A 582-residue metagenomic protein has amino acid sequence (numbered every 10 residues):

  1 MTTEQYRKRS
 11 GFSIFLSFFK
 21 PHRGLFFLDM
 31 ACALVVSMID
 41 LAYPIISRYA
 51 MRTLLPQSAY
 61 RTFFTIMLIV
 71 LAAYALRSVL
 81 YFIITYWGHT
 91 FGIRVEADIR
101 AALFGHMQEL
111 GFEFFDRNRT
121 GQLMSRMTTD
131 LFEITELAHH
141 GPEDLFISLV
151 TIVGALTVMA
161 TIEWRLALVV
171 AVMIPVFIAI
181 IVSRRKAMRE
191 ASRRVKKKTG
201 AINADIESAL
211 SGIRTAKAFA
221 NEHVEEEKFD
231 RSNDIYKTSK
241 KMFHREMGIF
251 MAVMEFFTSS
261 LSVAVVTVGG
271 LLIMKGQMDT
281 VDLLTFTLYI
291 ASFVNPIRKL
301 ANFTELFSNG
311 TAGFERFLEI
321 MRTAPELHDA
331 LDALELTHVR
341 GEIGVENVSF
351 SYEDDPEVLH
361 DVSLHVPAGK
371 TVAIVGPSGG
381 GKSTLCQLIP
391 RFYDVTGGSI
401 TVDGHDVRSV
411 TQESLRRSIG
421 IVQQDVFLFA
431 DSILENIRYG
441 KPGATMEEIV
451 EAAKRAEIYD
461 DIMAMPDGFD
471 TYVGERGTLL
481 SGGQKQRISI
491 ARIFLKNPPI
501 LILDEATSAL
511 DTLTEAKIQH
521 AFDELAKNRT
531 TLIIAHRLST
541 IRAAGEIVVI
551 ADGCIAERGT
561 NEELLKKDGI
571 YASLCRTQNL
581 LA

Functional and structural regions predicted by a protein language model:
M1-D40, L55-I66, I84-G88, G92 (+11 more regions): Membrane-integrated ABC transporters
K20, F26-L80, A160-R165, G276-T280: Transmembrane helix-loop-helix hairpins at lipid-water interfaces of multipass membrane proteins, especially the type-1
Y43-P44, R48, A73-V79, P142-R185 (+1 more regions): A hydrophobic transmembrane-helix motif
L103, M107, A216, F317 (+1 more regions): Helix-loop junctions and hydrophobic alpha-helical segments within the transmembrane domains of large membrane
M107, F229, F317, V345-N347: Conserved catalytic Walker-motif region of ABC-type ATPase nucleotide-binding domains
N118-G121, R194-M242, D332-L334: Loop segments that connect adjacent transmembrane helices in multi-pass transporters
A218-N221, R245, F293-I320: Cytosolic ends of transmembrane helices, especially the final helix of ABC transmembrane type-1 domains
D329-A330, L336-A582: ABC-type nucleotide-binding domain
